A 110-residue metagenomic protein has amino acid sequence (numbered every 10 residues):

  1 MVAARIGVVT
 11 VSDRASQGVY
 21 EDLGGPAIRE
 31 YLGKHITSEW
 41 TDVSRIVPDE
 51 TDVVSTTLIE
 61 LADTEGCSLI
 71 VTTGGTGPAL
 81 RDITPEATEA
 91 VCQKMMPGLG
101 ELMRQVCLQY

Functional and structural regions predicted by a protein language model:
M1-Y110: Non-catalytic beta/alpha edge segments that cap or flank active sites
